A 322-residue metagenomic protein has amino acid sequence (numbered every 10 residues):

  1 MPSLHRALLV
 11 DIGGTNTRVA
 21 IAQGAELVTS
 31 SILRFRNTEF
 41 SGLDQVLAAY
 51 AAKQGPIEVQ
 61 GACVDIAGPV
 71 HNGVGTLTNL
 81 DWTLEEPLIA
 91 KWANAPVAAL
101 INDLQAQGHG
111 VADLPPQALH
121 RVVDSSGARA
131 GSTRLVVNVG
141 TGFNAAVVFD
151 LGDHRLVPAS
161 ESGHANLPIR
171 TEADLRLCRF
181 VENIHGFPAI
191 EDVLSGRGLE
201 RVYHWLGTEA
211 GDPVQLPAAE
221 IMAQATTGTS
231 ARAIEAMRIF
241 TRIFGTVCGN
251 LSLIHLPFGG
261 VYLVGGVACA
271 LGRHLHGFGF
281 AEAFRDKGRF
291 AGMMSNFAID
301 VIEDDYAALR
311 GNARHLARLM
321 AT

Functional and structural regions predicted by a protein language model:
M1-K53, E58, R176-T322: ATP-binding/phosphotransfer module of carbohydrate and carboxylate kinases, centering on a glycine-rich
D11, C63-A67, I101, R134-G142 (+2 more regions): Short beta-strand segments
T17, P69-H71, G142-A146, R201 (+1 more regions): Short, acidic Gly/Pro/Ser/Thr-rich loop/turn segments
Q23-G24, L77-L80, L114-P116, D150-D153 (+2 more regions): Short, glycine/charged-enriched secondary-structure capping and boundary segments
F35-N37, N79-L80, A99-A106, S125-A128 (+2 more regions): Active-site nucleophile and cofactor-binding loops and adjacent substrate-binding regions of central metabolic enzymes
Q54-A118, V136, C269-R273: Short beta-strand-loop/turn "lid" adjacent to the catalytic site in phosphate-handling enzymes
V97-R129, A219-A231, E235-T241, T246: ATP-dependent carbohydrate kinase catalytic cores
R121-S125, R129-I190, G272, G279-R285 (+1 more regions): Glycine-rich phosphate-binding loop of actin/hexokinase-like ATP-binding domains
